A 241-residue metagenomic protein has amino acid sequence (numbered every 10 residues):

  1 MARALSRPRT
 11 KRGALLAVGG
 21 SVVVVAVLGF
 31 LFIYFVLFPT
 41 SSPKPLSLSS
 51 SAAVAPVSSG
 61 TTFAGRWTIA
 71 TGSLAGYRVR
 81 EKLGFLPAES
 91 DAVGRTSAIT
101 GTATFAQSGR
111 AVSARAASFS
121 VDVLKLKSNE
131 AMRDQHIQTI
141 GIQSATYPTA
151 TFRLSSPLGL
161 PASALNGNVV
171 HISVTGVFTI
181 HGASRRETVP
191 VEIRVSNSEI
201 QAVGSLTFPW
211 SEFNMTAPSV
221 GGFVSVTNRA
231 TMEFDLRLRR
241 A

Functional and structural regions predicted by a protein language model:
A2-A241: Low-complexity, acidic/polar, glycine-enriched regions of mature
